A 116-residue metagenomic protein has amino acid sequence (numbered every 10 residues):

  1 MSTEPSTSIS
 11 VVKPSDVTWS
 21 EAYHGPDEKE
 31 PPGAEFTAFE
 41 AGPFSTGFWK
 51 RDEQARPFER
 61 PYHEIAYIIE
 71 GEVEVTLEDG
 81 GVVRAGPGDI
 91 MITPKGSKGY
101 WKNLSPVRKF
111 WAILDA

Functional and structural regions predicted by a protein language model:
M1-F48: A short, N-terminal "cap"/entry segment at the start of jelly-roll beta-barrel domains of the cupin/DSBH fold
E40-R60, P94-K95, D115: Conserved short histidine dyad/triad with adjacent acidic residue
F48, R60, L77-D79, N103 (+1 more regions): Residue-level recognition of conserved beta-strand positions in structured domain cores
R51, R60-V75: Short, conserved beta-strand element in jelly-roll/cupin
V82, K95-A116: Ligand-binding loop in jelly-roll beta-barrel domains
